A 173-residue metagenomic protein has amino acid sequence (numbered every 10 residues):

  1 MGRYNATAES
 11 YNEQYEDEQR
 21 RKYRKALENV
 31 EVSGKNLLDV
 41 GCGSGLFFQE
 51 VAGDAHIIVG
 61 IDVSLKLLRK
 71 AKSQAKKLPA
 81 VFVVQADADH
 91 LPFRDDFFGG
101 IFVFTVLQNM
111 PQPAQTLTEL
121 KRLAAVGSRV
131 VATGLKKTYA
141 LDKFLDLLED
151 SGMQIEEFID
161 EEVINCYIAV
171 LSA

Functional and structural regions predicted by a protein language model:
M1-E31, L46, T138, N165: Conserved class I S-adenosyl-L-methionine
L38, S44-H90: Class I SAM-dependent methyltransferase SAM/SAH-binding core
D89-I101: A short acidic, Gly/Pro-enriched loop at the edge of an enzyme's catalytic core that lines a small-molecule cofactor
G100-P111: A short SAM/SAH-binding and catalytic strip from SAM-dependent methyltransferases
A114-V126: A short glycine-rich, Lys/Arg-flanked "PGG" loop and its adjoining helix->strand segment in the class I
G127-L135: Conserved beta-strand signature within the Rossmann-like core of class I S-adenosyl-L-methionine
T138-S151, Y167: Short alpha-helix
D160-A173: Core SAM-dependent methyltransferase catalytic element
